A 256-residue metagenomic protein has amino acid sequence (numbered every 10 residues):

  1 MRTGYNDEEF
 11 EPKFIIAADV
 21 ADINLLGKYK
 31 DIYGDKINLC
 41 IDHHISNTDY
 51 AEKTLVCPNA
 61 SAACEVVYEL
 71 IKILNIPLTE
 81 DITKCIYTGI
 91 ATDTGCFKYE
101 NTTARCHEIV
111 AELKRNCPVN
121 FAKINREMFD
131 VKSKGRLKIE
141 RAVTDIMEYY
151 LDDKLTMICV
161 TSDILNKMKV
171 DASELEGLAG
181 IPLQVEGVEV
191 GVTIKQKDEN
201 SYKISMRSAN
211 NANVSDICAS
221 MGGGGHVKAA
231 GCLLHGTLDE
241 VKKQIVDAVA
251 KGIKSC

Functional and structural regions predicted by a protein language model:
M1-K30, G34: N-terminal small/polar loop signature for handling phosphorylated ligands or for N-terminal nucleophile
E11-P12, T92-S220, G225-C256: Hydrophobic helix-and-loop "lid/oligomerization" segment in the mid-to-C-terminal part of catalytic domains
I16, I37-I41, K53-V56, T156 (+1 more regions): Hydrophobic/aromatic beta-strand patches that form the interior of the parallel beta-sheet core in alpha/beta enzyme
A17, C40-I41, A91, N125: Generic enzyme active-site microenvironment
V20-I23, H44-S46, S162-D163, K197: Short glycine-rich anion-binding loops that position phosphate/pyrophosphate groups of nucleotides and phosphorylated
L25-K28, Y50, K203: Short glycine-/acidic-enriched loop or helix-start segments at secondary-structure transitions that form or flank
Y29-Y33, K53-V56, A104-R105, R207 (+1 more regions): Short, glycine/charged-enriched secondary-structure capping and boundary segments
I41-I109: Short alpha-helices
